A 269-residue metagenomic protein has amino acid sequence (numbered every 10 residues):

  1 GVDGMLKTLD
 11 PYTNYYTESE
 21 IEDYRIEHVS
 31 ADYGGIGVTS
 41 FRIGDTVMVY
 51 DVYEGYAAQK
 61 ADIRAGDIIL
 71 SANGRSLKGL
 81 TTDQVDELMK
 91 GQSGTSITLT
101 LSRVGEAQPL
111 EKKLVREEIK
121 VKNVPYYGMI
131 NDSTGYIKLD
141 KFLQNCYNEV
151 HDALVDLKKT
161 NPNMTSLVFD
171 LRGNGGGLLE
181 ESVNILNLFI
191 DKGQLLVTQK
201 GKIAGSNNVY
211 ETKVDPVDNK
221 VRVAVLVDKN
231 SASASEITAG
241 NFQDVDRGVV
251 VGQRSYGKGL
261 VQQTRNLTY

Functional and structural regions predicted by a protein language model:
V2-M48, S96-T98, S102-R116, K120-Y126: Extended, small/polar residue-biased N-terminal targeting/export presequences and adjacent propeptide/linker tracts
M48-D51, Y56-R64, N73-T268: Cleft-lining beta-strand/loop regions that shape enzyme active-site pockets
G66-I68: Structural motif
